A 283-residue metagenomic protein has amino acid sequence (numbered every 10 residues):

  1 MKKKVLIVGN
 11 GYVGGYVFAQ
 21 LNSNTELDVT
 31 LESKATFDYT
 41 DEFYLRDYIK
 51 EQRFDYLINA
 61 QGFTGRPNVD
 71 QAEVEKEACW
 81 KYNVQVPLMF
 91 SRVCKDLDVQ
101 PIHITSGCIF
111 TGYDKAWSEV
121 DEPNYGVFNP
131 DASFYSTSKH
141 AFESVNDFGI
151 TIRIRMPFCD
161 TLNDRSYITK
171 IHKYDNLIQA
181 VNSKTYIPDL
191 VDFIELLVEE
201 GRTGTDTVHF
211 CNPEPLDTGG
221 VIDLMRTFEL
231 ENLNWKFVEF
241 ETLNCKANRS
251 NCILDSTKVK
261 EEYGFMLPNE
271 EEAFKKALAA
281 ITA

Functional and structural regions predicted by a protein language model:
K4-N22: N-terminal Rossmann NAD(P)H-binding glycine-rich loop of SDR-like oxidoreductase domains
V29-Y48: Adenosine-cofactor binding site in Rossmann-like domains, unifying the SAM/SAH pocket of S-adenosylmethionine-dependent
E42-V84: NAD(P)H-binding glycine-rich loop region in Rossmannoid oxidoreductase-like domains and their noncatalytic homologs
V74-K81, Q85-V86, I109-I152, M156-C159: Catalytic helix-loop patch of NAD(P)-dependent Rossmann-fold dehydrogenases
A132, E143-D192, L196: NAD(P)-dependent short-chain dehydrogenase/reductase
D160, A180-V191, F210-F228, K276: Substrate-binding strand-loop-helix patch in Rossmann-like NAD(P)-dependent oxidoreductase/epimerase domains
L196, E200-K246, S250: Mid/C-terminal beta-alpha module of Rossmann-like enzyme folds, strongest in SDR-family dehydrogenases/epimerases
D217-D223, F237-A283: Conserved C-terminal active-site "lid" loop/helix of NAD(P)H-dependent oxidoreductases that clamps the redox cofactor
